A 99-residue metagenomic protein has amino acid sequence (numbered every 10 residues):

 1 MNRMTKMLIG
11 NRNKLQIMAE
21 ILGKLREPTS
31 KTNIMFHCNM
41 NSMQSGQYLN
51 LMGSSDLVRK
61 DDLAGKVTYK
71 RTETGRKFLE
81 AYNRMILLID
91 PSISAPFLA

Functional and structural regions predicted by a protein language model:
M1-A19: Short alpha-helical segments that sit at the start of domains
M1-R3, A81-A99: Amphipathic alpha-helical dimerization/coiled-coil segments that flank or bridge DNA-binding/regulatory modules
L25-S30: Short capping segments at the starts of secondary-structure elements
N33-H37: A short acidic, leucine-rich amphipathic alpha-helix
M40-S54: Short amphipathic alpha-helical interaction segments
G53-L63: A short, conserved structural fragment
G65-Y82: Basic, amphipathic "hinge/linker" alpha-helix immediately C-terminal to the N-terminal HTH DNA-binding motif
